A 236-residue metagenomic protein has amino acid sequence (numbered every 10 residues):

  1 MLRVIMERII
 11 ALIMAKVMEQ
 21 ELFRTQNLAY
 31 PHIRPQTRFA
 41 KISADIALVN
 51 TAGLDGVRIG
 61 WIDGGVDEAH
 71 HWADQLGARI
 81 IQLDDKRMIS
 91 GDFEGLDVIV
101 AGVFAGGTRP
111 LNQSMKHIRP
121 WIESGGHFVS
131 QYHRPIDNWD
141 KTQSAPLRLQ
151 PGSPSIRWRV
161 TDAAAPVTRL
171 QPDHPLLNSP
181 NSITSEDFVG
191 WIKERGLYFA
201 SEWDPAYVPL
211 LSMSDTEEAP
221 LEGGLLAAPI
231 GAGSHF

Functional and structural regions predicted by a protein language model:
L2-A11: Short glycine/proline/serine/threonine-rich loop/turn segments at secondary-structure transition edges
I13-Q20: Enriched for extracellular/lumenal, surface-exposed ectodomains of secreted and cell-surface proteins
Q20-A101, V160: Aromatic-Pro/Gly-enriched surface loop or interdomain linker that acts as a lid/target-recognition segment
S43-A44, D84-I89, Q113-K116, A219-L225: Alpha-helical scaffolding within the catalytic cores of extracellular/periplasmic polymer-degrading hydrolases
F104: Short glycine-/small-residue-rich Rossmann-like dinucleotide-binding loops
G107-F188: A glycine-rich, often tryptophan-bearing local segment used as a flexible ligand/cofactor-contacting loop or short
I156-F236: Catalytic beta-strand/loop cores that center a nucleophilic Ser/Cys/Thr and support acyl-enzyme chemistry
